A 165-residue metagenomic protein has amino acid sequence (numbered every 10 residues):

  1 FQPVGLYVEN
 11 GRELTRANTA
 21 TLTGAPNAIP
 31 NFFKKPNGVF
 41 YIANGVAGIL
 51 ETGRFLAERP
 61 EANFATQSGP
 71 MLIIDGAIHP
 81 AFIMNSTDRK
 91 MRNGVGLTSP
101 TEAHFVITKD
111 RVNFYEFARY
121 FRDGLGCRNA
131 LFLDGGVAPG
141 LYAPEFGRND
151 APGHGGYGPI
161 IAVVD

Functional and structural regions predicted by a protein language model:
F1-D165: Gly/Ser/Thr/Pro-rich low-complexity, intrinsically disordered segments
